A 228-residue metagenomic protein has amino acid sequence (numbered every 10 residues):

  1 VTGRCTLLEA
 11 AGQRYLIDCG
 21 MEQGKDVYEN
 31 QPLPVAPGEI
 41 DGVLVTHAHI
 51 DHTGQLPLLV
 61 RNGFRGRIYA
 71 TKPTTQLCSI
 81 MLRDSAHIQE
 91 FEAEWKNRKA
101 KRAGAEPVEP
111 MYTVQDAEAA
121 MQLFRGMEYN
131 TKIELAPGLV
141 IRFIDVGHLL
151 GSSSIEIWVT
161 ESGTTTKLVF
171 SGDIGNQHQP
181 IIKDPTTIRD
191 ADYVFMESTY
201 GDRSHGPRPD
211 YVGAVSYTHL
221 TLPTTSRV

Functional and structural regions predicted by a protein language model:
R4, A10, G126-T186: Catalytic core of the metallo-beta-lactamase
C5, R14, G66-I68, T165-L168 (+1 more regions): Beta-sheet entry/capping signal
A10-G66, A70-F124, I174-P185, Y211: Pre-active-site segment of Zn-dependent metallo-hydrolases
A191-R203: Gly-rich Lys/Arg/Thr-decorated short loops/hinges at beta-loop-alpha junctions or inter-strand turns that position
P209-V215: Charged helix-capping and loop-helix junction motifs
T218-T224: Conserved small/polar residues in nucleotide/adenosyl-binding loops
